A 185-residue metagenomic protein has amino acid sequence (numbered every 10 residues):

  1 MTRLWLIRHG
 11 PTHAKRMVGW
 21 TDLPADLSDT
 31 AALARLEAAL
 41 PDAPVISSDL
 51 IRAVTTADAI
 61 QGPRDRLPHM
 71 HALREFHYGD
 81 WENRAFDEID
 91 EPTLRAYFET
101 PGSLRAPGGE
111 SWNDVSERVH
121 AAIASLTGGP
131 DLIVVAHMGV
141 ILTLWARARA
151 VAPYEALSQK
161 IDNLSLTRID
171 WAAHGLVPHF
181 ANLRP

Functional and structural regions predicted by a protein language model:
M1-R3, F76-D87, A146-P185: Acidic, low-complexity terminal tails and accessory targeting/binding regions of phosphate-metabolizing enzymes
T2-P63, E110: Active-site-proximal alpha-helix that buttresses catalytic centers in soluble enzyme cores
L4, A43, G129-G139: Generic beta-sheet signal
A34-A38, S116, H120-G128: Generic structural signal for well-ordered alpha-helical scaffold segments
L40-A72, D170-P185: Conserved histidine-centered catalytic loops in small-molecule metabolism enzymes
S47-S48, E117, V135-A136: Short beta-strand scaffold positions
I60-R118, F180: Phosphate-handling substructures
M138-L142, S165: GST superfamily/GST-like fold recognition
